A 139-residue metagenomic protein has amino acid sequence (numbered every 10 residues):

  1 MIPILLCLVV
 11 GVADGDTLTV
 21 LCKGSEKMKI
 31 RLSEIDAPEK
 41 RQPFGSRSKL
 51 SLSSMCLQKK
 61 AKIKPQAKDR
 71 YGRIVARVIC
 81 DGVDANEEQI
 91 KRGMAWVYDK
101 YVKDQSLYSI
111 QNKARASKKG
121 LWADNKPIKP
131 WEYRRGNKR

Functional and structural regions predicted by a protein language model:
M1-R139: Small beta-barrel nucleic-acid-binding modules, primarily SNase/OB-fold domains and secondarily Tudor-like barrels
